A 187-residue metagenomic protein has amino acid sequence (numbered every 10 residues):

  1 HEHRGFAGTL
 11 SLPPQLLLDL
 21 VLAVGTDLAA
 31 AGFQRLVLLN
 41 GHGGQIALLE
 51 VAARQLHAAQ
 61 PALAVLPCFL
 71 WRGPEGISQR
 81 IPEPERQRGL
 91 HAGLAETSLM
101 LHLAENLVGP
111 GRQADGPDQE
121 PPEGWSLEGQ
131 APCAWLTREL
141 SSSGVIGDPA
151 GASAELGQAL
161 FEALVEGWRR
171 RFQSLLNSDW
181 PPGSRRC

Functional and structural regions predicted by a protein language model:
H1-V37, G43-C187: Extended, histidine- and acidic-residue-enriched regions that form the cofactor-binding/catalytic faces
